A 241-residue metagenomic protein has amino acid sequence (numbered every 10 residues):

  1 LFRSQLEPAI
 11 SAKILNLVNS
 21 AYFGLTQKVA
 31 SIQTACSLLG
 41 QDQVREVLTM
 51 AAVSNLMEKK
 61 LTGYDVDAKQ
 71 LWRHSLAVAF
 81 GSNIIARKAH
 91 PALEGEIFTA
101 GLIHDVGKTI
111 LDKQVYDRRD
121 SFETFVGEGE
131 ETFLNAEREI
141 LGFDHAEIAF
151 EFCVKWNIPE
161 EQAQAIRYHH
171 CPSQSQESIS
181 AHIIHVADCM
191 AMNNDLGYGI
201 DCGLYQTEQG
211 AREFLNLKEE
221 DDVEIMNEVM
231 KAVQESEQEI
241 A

Functional and structural regions predicted by a protein language model:
L1-E123, G127, E131-Q206: Conserved alpha-helical "signature site" that marks functionally important helical segments or helix/loop junctions
Q209-A241: Terminal helices and disordered tails flanking the catalytic cores of nucleotide-processing hydrolases
